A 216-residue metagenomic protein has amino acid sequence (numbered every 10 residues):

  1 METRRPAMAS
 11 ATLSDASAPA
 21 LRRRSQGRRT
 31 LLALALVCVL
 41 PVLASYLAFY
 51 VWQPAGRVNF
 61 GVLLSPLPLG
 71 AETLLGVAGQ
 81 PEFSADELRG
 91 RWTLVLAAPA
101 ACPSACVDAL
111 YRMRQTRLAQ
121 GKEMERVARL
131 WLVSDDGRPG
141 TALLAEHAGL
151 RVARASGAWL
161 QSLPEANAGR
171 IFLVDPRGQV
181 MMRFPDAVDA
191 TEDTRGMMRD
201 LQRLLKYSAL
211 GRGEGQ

Functional and structural regions predicted by a protein language model:
M1-L75: N-terminal targeting signals for export/organelle localization
E72-T93, L118: A short beta-strand-turn-helix
D86-M113: Short active-site neighborhood of thiol/selenol oxidoreductases, capturing the structured segment around
L88-R91, M124-R126, A166: Extracytoplasmic
V95-A98, L130-V133, F184: Conserved beta-strand segments of the P-loop GTPase G domain that flank and frequently precede/overlap
S104-A145: Structural microenvironment flanking redox-active thiols in thiol-disulfide oxidoreductases
A128-L132, T141-R177: Short, internal strand/loop/helix patches that form the active-site neighborhood or redox-interaction surface
P176-Q216: Thiol-/selenol-based redox modules, centered on thioredoxin-like and closely related oxidoreductase domains
